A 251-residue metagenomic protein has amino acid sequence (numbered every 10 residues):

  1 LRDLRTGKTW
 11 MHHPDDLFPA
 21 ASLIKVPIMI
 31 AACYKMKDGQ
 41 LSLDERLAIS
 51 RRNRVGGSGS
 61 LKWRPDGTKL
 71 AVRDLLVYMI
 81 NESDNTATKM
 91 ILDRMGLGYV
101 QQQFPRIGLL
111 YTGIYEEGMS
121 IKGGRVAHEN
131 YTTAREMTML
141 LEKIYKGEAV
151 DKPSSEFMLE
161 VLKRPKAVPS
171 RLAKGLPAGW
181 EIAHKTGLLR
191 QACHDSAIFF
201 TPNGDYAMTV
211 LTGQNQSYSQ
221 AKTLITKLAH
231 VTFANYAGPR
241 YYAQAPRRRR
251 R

Functional and structural regions predicted by a protein language model:
L1-P14, F200: A short, well-structured edge-of-sheet supersecondary motif
R2-L4, L43-S60, M95-G96, V161 (+1 more regions): Acidic helix-start/capping segments at beta-turn-to-alpha-helix junctions
R2-L4, R51-R52, I80-S83, R94-M95 (+4 more regions): Active-site-proximal beta-strand/loop segments in catalytic clefts of secreted hydrolases
G7, P19-L47, M79, M208: Active-site SXXK
Q40-L70, Y99-M119: Active-site helix/loop module of the DD-peptidase/beta-lactamase fold, centered on the serine-lysine SxxK catalytic
R54-I91, L97, N130: Conserved catalytic neighborhood of penicillin-recognizing serine enzymes
K89-A149: Mid-domain, small-residue-enriched loop/turn segments at the edges of structured enzyme/sensor domains
R94-G96, M139-S170, E181, K185-R251: Structured C-terminal helix/loop/strand segments within mature extracytoplasmic catalytic/sensor domains
